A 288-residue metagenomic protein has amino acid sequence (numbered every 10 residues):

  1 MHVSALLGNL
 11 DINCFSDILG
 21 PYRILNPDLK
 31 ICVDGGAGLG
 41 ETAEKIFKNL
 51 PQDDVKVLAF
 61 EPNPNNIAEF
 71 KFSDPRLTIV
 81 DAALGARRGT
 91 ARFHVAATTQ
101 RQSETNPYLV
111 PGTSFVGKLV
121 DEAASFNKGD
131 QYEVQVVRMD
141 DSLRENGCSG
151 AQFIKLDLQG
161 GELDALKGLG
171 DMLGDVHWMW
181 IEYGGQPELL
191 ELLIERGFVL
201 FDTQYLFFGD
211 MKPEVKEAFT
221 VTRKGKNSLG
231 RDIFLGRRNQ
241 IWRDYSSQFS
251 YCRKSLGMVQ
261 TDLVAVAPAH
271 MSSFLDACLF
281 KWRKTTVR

Functional and structural regions predicted by a protein language model:
M1-R288: Phosphate/nucleotide-binding beta-alpha loop and adjacent structural elements of enzyme active sites
